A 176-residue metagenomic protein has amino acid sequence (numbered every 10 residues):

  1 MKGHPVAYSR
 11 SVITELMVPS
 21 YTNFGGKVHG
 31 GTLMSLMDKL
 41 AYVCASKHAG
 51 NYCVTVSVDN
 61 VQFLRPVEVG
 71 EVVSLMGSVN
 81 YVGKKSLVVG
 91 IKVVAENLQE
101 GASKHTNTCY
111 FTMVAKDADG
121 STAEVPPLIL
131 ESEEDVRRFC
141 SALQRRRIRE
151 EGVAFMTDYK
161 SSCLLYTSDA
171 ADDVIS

Functional and structural regions predicted by a protein language model:
P5-R10, V28, K39-V82, S86-L87 (+1 more regions): Hydrophobic beta-strand-centered segment that forms part of the acyl-chain substrate-binding groove
A7-S11, E68-V69, N80-S168: HotDog/MaoC-like acyl-thioester-processing domains
V12-L16: Active-site-flanking beta-strand signature of metal-NTP-handling nucleotidyl enzymes and homologous cyclase-like
V18-P19, L64: Residue-level recognition of the GNAT/N-acetyltransferase active site
S20, F24, D117-A118: Short, ordered coil/turn segments that flank beta-strands lining enzyme active or ligand-binding pockets
T22-S35, S168: A conserved, well-ordered hydrophobic junction motif at loop->secondary-structure transitions
Y166-S176: Single conserved hydrophobic/aromatic residue that forms the stacking wall/gate of nucleotide- or nucleobase-binding
